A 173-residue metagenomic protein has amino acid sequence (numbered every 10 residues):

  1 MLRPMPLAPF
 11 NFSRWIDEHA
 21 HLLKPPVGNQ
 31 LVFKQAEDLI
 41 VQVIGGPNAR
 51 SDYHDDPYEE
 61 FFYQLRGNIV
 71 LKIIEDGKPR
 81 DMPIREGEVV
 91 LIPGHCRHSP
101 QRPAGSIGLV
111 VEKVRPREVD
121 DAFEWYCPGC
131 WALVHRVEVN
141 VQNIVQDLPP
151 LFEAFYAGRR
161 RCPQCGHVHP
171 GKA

Functional and structural regions predicted by a protein language model:
M1-D52, P150-A173: A short, N-terminal "cap"/entry segment at the start of jelly-roll beta-barrel domains of the cupin/DSBH fold
V41, D52-H54, E59-Q64, D81-M82 (+2 more regions): His/acidic/aromatic-lined binding-pocket segments of jelly-roll/cupin-type domains and related regulatory beta-sandwich
I44, D55-I74, G108, E112: Short, conserved beta-strand element in jelly-roll/cupin
I44, P83-A104, K113: Conserved metal-binding segment of the jelly-roll/cupin
L71-I74, R80, E86-G87: A short mixed-secondary-structure module that forms the rim of ligand-binding clefts
P103-A122: A short hydrophobic beta-strand segment most commonly corresponding to one strand of the jelly-roll/cupin
E118-A173: Cys/His-rich short segments
